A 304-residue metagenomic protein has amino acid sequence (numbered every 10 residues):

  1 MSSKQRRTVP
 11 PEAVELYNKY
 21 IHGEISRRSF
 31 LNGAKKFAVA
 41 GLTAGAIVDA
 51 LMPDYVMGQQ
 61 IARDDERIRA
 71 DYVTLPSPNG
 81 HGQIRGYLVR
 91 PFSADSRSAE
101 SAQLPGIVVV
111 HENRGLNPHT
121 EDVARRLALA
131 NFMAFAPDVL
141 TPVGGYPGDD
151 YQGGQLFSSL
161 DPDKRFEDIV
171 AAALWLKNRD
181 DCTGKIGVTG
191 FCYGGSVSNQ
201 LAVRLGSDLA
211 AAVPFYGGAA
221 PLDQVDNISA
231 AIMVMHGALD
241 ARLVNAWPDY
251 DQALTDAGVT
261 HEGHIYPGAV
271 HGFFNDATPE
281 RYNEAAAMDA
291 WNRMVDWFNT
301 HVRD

Functional and structural regions predicted by a protein language model:
M1-S29: N-terminal secretory signal peptides
E12, N18, R28-P53: N-terminal export signals
Q59-S98: N-terminal cap/lid segment of alpha/beta-hydrolase-fold proteins
S101-E112: Short beta-strand element of the alpha/beta-hydrolase
A102, D150-T189: Gly/Ser-rich "nucleophile elbow"/oxyanion-hole loop immediately N-terminal to the catalytic nucleophile in hydrolases
L140-D163, G272-T278: Cap/lid segment of the alpha/beta-hydrolase catalytic domain
A171-I228: Primarily recognizes the serine-hydrolase "nucleophile elbow" in alpha/beta-hydrolase and SGNH/GDSL folds
V234-H236: Short beta-strand/loop motif that positions the catalytic acidic residue of the alpha/beta-hydrolase fold
